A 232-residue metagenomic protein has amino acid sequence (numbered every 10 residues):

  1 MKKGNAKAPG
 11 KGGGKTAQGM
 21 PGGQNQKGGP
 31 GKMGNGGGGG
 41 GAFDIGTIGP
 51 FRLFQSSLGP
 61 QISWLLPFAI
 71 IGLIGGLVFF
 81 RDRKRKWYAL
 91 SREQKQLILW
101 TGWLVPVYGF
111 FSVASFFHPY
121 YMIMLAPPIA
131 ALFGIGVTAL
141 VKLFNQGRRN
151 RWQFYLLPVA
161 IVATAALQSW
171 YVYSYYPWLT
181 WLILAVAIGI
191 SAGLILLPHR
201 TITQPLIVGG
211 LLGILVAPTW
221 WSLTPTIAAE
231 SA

Functional and structural regions predicted by a protein language model:
M1-I70: Individual transmembrane alpha-helix segments
G49-A89, I190-L194: Hydrophobic, aromatic-rich transmembrane alpha-helices and their immediate juxtamembrane boundary segments
I62-S63, S91, K95, F111-L125 (+3 more regions): Membrane-interface catalytic loops of GT-C/OST-like multi-pass glycosylation enzymes that act
L66, L97-T101, L156-P158, I207-V208: Hydrophobic alpha-helical transmembrane segments
G75, F110, T138-K142, A166 (+2 more regions): Membrane-water interface at transmembrane helix exits
F79-K84, P106-P119, A166-Y173: Transmembrane helix-loop junctions in multi-pass membrane proteins
H118-T138, A229: Hydrophobic/aromatic-rich transmembrane helices and adjacent perimembrane loops
R148-A232: Transmembrane helical bundles and short interhelical boundary loops of multi-pass, membrane-embedded
